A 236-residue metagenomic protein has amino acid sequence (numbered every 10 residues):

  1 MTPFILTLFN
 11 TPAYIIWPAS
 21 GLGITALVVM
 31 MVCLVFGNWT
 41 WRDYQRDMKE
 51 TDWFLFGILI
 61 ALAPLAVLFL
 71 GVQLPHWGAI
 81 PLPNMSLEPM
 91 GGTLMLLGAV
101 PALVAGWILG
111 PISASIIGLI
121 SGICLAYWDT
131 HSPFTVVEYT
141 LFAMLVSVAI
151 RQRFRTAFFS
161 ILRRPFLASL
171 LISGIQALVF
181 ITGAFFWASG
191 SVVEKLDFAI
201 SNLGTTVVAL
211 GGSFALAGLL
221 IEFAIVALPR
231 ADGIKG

Functional and structural regions predicted by a protein language model:
T2-A61, F69-L97, S115, A126-G236: Membrane-embedded alpha-helical hairpins and interfacial helices in multi-pass inner-membrane proteins
V104: ER/Golgi luminal nucleotide-sugar-dependent glycosyltransferases, focusing on the catalytic module
S121-G122: Seven-transmembrane-like multi-pass membrane architecture, highlighting hydrophobic TM helices and the outer-facing
